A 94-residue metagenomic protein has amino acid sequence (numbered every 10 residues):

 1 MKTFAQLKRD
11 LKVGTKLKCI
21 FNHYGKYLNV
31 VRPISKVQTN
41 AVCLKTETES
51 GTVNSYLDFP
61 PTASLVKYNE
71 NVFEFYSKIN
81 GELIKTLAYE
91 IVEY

Functional and structural regions predicted by a protein language model:
M1-L11: Mixed-charge, Lys/Arg-rich low-complexity intrinsically disordered regions
K12-N22: Tryptophan-anchored aromatic micro-motifs
Y24-Y27, T48-G51: Glycine-centered tight beta-turn/hairpin loop motif at sheet-sheet or coil-to-beta transitions
Y27-N40: Short beta-strand-centered aromatic/proline hotspots
A41-T48: Short, solvent-exposed secondary-structure boundary/capping segments
S50-Y94: Intrinsically disordered, low-complexity, charged/polar segments
